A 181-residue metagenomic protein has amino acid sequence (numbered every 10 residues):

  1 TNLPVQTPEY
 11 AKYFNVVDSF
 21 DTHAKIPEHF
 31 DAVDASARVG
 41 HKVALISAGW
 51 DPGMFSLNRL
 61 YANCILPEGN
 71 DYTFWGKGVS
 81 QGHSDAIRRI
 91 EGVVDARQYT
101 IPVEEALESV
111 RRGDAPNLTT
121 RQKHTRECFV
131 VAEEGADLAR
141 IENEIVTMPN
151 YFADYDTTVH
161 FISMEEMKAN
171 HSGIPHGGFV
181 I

Functional and structural regions predicted by a protein language model:
T1-E9, R121-T125: N-terminal glycine-/serine-/threonine-rich beta1-alpha1-beta2 phosphate-ribose binding loop of Rossmann-like
T7, K12, S19-A44: Rossmann-fold NAD(P)-binding glycine/threonine-rich loop
V16-S19, A44-A48, F74, Q98: General beta-strand structural signal in soluble alpha/beta enzymes
H23-I26, S47-S56, K77-S80: Gly/Ser/Thr-rich loops at beta-strand to alpha-helix junctions that form or flank small-molecule/cofactor-binding
R38-N63: Short alpha-helices
M54-N70, D85-A96: Oxidoreductase and adenylate-handling cofactor-binding alpha/beta cores
A62-G76, E127-A132: Short beta-strand and adjoining strand-loop segment in the mid-core of the Rossmann-like NAD(P)-dependent dehydrogenase
V79-I181: C-terminal substrate-binding/catalytic lobe of Rossmann-fold NAD(P)-dependent oxidoreductases
